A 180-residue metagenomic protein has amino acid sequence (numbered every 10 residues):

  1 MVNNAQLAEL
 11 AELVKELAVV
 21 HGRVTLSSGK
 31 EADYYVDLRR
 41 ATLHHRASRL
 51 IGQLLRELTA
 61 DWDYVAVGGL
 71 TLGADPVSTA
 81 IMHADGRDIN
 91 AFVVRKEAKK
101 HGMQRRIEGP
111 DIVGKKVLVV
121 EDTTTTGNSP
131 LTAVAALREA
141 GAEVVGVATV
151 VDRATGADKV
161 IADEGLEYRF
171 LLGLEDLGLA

Functional and structural regions predicted by a protein language model:
M1-D61: Active-site-facing substrate-recognition patch
V2-L13, A135-A180: PRPP-dependent phosphoribosyltransferase catalytic core
L55-V65, V134, R138-A140: Phosphate/pyrophosphate-binding loops at sites that engage ATP/ADP/AMP, CoA/4′-phosphopantetheine, polyphosphate
D61-W62, V77-S78, M82-I89, K159-D176: Short acidic, glycine/proline-enriched helix-loop-strand junctions
W62-G73, A148: Short glycine-rich phosphate-binding loop at a beta-alpha junction
V65, K115, V145: Conserved acidic residues
S78-L118, T126-T132: Short, glycine/charge-rich flexible loops or terminal/linker lids adjacent to PRPP-binding catalytic cores
